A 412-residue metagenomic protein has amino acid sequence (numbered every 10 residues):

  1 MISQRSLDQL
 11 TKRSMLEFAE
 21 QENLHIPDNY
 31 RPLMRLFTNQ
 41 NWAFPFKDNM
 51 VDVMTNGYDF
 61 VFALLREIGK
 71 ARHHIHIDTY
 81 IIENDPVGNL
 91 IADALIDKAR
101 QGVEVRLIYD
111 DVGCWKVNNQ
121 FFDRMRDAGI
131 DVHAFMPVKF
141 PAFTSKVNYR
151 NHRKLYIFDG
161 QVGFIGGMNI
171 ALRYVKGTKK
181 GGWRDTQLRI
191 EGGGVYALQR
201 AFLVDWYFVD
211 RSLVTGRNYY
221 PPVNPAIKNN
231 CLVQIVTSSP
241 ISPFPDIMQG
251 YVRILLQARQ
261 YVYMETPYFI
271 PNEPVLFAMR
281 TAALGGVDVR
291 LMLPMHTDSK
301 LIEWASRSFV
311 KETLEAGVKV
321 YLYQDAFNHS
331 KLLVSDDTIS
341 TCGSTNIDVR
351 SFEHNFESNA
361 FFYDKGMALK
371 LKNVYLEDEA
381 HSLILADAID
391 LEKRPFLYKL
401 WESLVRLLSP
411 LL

Functional and structural regions predicted by a protein language model:
M1-Q249, R253, Q257, T297 (+5 more regions): N-terminal localization/anchoring segments of enzymes in phospholipid and broader phosphate metabolism
A258, Y268-R290, P294-M295, S299: Helical hairpin unit composed of two closely spaced alpha helices linked by a short loop
M264-T266, Y323, C342-G343: Thr-Gly-centered strand-to-loop micro-motif
P274-L276, E303-A305, S335-T338, E353: Histidine/acidic-residue-rich catalytic or RNA/ligand-binding cores of hydrolases and nuclease-related proteins
A278-T281, S308, E377: Short, solvent-exposed amphipathic alpha-helical segments in soluble enzyme and RNA/protein-processing domains
G285, R290-S335: A beta-strand-loop signature enriched in Asp, Gly, Thr, and Trp that corresponds to the sialidase/neuraminidase Asp-box
